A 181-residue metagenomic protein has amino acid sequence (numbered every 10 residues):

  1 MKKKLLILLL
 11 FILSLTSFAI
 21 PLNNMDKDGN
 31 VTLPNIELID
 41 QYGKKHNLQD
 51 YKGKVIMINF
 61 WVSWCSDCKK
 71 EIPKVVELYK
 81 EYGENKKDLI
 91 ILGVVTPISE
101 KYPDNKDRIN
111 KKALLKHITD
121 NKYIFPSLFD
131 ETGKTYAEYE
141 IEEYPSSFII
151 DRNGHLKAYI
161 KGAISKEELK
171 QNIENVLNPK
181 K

Functional and structural regions predicted by a protein language model:
K4-L13: Sec-dependent N-terminal signal peptides
I20-L48: N-terminal "domain-start" segment that seeds a small globular fold
F60-E77: Conserved redox-active cysteine motifs that mediate thiol-disulfide chemistry, especially di-cysteine Cys-X(1-2)-Cys
K87-R108, I124-T132: Thiol-based oxidoreductase modules, predominantly thioredoxin-like and allied folds used for disulfide exchange
D107-I150: Short, internal strand/loop/helix patches that form the active-site neighborhood or redox-interaction surface
F148-K181: Thiol-/selenol-based redox modules, centered on thioredoxin-like and closely related oxidoreductase domains
